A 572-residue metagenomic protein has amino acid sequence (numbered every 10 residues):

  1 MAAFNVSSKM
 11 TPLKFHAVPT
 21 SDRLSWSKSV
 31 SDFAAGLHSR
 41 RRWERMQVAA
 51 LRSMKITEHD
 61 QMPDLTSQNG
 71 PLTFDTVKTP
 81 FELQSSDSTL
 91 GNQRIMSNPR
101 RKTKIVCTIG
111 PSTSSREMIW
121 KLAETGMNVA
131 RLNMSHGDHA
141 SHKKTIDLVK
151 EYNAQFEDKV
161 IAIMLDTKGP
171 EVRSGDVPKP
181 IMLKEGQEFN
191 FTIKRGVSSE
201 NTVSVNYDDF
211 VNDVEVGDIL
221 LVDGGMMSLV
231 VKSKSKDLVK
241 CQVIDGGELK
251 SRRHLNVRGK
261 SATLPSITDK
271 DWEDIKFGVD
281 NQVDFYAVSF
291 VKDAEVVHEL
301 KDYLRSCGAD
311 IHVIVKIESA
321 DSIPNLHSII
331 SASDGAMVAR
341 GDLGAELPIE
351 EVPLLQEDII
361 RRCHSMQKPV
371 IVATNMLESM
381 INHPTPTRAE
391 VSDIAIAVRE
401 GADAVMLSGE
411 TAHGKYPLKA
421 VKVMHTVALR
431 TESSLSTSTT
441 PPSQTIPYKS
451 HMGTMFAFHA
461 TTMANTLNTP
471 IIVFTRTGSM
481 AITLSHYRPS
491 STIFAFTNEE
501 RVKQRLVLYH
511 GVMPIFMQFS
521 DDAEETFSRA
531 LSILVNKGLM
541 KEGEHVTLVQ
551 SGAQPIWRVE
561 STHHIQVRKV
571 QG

Functional and structural regions predicted by a protein language model:
A2-G572: Non-catalytic helical/linker scaffolds that mediate oligomerization, partner binding, and domain coupling around large
